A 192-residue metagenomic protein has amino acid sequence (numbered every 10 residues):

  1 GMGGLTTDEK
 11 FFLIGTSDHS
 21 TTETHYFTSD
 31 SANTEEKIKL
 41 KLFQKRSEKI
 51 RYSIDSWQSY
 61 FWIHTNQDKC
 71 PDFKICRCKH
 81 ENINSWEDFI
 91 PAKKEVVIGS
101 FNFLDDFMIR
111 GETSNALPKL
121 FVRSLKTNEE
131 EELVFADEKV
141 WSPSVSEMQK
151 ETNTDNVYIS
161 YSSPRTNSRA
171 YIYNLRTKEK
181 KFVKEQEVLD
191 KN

Functional and structural regions predicted by a protein language model:
G1-N192: Peripheral, non-catalytic segments that deliver or gate enzyme domains
